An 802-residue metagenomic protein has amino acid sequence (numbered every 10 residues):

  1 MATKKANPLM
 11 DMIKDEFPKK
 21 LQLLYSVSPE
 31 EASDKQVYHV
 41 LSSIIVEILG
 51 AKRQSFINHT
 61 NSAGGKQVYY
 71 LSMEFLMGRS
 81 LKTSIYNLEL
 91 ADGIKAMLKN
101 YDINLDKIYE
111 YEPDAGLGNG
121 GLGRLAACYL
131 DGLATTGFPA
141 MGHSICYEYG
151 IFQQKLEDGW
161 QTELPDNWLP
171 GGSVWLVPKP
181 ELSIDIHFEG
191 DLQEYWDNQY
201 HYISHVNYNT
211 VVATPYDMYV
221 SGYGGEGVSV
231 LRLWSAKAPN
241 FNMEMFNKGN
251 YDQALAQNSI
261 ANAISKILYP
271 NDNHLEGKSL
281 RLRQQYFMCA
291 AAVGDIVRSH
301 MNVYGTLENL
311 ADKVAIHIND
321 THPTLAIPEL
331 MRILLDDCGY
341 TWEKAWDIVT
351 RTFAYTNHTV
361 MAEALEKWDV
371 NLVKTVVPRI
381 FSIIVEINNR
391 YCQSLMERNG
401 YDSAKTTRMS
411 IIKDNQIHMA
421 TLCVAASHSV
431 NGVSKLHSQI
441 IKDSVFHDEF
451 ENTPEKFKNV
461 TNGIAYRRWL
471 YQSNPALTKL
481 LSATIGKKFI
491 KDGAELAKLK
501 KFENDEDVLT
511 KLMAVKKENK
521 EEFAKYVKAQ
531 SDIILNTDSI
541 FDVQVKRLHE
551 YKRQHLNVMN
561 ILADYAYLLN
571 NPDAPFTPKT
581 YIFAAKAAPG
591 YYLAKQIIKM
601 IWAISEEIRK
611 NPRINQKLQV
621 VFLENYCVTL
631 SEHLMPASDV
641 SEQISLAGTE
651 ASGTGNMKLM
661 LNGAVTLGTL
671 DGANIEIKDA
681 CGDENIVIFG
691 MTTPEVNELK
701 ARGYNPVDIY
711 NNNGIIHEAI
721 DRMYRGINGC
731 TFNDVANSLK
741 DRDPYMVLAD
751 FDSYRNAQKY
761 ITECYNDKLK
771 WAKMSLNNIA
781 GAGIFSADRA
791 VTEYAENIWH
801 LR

Functional and structural regions predicted by a protein language model:
M1-R802: A conserved ligand/cofactor-binding region detector
